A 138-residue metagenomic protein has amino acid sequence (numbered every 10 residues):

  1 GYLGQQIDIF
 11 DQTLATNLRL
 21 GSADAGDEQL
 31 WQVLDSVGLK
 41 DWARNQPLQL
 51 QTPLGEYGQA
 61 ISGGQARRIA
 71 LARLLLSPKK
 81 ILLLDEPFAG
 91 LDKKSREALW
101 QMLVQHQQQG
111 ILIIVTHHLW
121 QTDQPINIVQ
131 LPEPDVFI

Functional and structural regions predicted by a protein language model:
Y2-D8, S22, Y57-G58, H117-L119: ABC ATPase nucleotide-binding domain signature
A15-G55, Q101: ABC ATPase nucleotide-binding domain helical subdomain, centered on the C-loop/LSGGQ "ABC signature"
Q65, L71: Hydrophobic anchor residue at the start of the ABC signature
P78-K80, G110: A residue-level structural signal marking coil residues immediately N-terminal to beta-strands within the ABC ATPase
L82-E86: Catalytic Walker B motif of ABC-type/P-loop ATPase nucleotide-binding domains
K93-K94: Helix N-cap at the start of a conserved alpha-helix in ABC-type nucleotide-binding domains
M102-T116, W120-D123: Conserved catalytic loops of ABC-family nucleotide-binding domains
